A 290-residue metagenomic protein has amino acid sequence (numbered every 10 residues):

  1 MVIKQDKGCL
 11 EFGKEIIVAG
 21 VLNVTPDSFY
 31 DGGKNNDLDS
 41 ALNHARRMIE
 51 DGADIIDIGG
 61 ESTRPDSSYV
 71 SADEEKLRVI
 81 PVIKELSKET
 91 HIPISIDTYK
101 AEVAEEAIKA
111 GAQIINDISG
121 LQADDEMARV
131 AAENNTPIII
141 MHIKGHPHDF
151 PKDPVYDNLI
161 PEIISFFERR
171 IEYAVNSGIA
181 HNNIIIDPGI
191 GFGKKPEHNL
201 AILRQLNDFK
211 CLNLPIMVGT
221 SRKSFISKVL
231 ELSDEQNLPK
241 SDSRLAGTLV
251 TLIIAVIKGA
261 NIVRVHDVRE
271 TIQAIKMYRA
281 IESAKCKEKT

Functional and structural regions predicted by a protein language model:
M1-T25, E172-I179, A284-K287: N-terminal amphipathic alpha-helix/helix-capping segment at the start of soluble metabolic enzymes
I3, A53-I55, R170: Active-site loop-to-helix "anion-binding N-cap" substructures in soluble metabolic enzymes
Q5-D6, Y30-D39, N43-H44, T63-E85 (+5 more regions): Active-site-adjacent loop and "lid" segments of alpha/beta metabolic enzymes
L22, G52, I115: Conserved hydrophobic/aromatic pocket- or pore-lining residues that grip, position, or stack substrates in active sites
D27, G189-G191: Short strand-loop junctions, especially beta-strand C-caps/beta-turns that link beta-sheets to coils or alpha-helices
N43-G59, K258: Catalytic domains of carbohydrate-active enzymes, especially glycoside hydrolases
